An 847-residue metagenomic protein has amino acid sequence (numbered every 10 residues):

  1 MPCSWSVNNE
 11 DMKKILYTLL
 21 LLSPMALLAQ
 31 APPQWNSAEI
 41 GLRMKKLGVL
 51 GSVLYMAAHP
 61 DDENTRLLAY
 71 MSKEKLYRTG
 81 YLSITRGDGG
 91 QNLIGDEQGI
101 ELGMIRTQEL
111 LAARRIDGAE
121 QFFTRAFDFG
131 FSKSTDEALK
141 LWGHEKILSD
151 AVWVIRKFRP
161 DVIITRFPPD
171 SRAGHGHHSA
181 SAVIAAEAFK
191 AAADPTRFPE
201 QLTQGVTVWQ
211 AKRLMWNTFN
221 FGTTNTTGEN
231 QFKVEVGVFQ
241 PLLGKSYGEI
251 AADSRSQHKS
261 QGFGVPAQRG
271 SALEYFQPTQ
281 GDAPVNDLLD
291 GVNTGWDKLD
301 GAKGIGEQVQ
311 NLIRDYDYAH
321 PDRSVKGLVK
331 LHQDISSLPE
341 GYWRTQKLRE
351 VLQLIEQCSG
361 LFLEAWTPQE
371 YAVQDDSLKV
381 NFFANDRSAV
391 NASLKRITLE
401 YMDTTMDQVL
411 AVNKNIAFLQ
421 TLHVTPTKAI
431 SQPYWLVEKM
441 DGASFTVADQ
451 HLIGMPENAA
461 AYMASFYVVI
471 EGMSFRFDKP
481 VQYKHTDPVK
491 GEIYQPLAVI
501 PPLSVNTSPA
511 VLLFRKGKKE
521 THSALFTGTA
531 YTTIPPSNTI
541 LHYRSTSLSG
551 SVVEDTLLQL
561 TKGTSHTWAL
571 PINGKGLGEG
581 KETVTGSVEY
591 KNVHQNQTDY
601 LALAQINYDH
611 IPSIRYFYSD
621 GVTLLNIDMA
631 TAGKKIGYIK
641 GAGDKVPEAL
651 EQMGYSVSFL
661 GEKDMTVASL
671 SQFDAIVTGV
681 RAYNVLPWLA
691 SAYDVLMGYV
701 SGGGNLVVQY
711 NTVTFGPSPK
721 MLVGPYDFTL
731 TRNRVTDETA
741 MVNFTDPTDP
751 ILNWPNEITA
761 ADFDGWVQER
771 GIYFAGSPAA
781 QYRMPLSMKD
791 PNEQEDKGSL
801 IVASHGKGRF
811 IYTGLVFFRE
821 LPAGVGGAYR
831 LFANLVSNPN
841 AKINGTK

Functional and structural regions predicted by a protein language model:
Q30-K157, S179, A186-K190: Active-site rim/loop-helix segments in enzyme catalytic domains that contact anionic ligands
Q30-L54, S134-A138, H144-L363: Metal-dependent de-N-acetylase/amidase catalytic core
I335-D375, M402, K484-G517: Low-complexity, acidic Ser/Thr/Pro/Gly-rich terminal tails and inter-domain linkers that flank the onset of structured
N413-P480, N573-T585: Eukaryote-biased detector of low-complexity, proline/serine/threonine-rich segments and adjacent exposed loops
M473-N506, Q597-N626: Short beta-strand elements
T598-G679, T712, R819, P839-T846: Aromatic-Pro/Gly-enriched surface loop or interdomain linker that acts as a lid/target-recognition segment
R681-F763: A glycine-rich, often tryptophan-bearing local segment used as a flexible ligand/cofactor-contacting loop or short
R732-G824, I843-N844: Catalytic beta-strand/loop cores that center a nucleophilic Ser/Cys/Thr and support acyl-enzyme chemistry
